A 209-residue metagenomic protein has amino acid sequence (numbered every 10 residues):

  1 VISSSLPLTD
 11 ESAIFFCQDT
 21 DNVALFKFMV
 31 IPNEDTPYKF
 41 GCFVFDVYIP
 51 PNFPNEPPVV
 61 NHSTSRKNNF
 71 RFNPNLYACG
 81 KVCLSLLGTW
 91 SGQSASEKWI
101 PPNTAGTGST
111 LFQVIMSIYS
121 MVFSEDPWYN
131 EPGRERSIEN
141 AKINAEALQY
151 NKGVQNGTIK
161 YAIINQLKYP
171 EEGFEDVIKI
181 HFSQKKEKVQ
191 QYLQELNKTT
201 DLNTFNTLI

Functional and structural regions predicted by a protein language model:
V1, H62-I209: Domain-scale recognition of soluble eukaryotic interaction modules
V1-F26: N-terminal leader/pro-regions and domain N-caps
C17, M29-I31, N61-S63, S85: Residues in well-ordered beta-strands of folded domains
D21-V23, F28, P32-D35, F45: N-terminal BTB/POZ boundary and linker segment
V23, F40, N55, Y77-C79: Short, solvent-exposed loop/turn segments at the edges of secondary structure
K39, P54-P58, D126-P132: Short, solvent-exposed secondary-structure capping/transition elements
V47-P54: Proline-anchored loop/turn motifs at beta-strand termini and strand-loop-strand connectors
